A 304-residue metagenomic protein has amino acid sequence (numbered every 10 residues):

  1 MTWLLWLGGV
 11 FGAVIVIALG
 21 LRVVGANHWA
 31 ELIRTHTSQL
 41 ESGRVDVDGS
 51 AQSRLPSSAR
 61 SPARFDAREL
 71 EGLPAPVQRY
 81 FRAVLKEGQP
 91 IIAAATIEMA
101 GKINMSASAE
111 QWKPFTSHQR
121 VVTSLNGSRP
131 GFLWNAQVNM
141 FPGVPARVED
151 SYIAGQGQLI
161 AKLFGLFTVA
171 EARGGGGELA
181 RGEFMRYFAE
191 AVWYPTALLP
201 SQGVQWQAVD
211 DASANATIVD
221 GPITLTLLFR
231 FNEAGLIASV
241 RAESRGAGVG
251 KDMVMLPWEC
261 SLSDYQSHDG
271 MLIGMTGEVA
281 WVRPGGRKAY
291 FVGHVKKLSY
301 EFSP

Functional and structural regions predicted by a protein language model:
T2-R44: N-terminal membrane-anchoring alpha-helices
W29-T35, P114-V121, S151-Q156, Y194 (+6 more regions): Buried hydrophobic residues that stabilize the cores of well-folded domains
W29-T96: N-terminal leader/targeting segments and the immediate start of mature chains
P74, Q207-D211, R241-A247: Short, positively charged
Q78-F167: N-terminal mature ectodomain segment of secretory-pathway/periplasmic proteins
L125-S128, I153, Q205-S213, H268: Short, ordered beta-strand-loop transition motifs
I160-D220: Flexible, processing/modification-adjacent segments and terminal tails in exported/periplasmic/extracellular proteins
N215-Y300: Gly/Pro-enriched, hydrophobic low-complexity segments that function as extracytoplasmic propeptides/linkers
